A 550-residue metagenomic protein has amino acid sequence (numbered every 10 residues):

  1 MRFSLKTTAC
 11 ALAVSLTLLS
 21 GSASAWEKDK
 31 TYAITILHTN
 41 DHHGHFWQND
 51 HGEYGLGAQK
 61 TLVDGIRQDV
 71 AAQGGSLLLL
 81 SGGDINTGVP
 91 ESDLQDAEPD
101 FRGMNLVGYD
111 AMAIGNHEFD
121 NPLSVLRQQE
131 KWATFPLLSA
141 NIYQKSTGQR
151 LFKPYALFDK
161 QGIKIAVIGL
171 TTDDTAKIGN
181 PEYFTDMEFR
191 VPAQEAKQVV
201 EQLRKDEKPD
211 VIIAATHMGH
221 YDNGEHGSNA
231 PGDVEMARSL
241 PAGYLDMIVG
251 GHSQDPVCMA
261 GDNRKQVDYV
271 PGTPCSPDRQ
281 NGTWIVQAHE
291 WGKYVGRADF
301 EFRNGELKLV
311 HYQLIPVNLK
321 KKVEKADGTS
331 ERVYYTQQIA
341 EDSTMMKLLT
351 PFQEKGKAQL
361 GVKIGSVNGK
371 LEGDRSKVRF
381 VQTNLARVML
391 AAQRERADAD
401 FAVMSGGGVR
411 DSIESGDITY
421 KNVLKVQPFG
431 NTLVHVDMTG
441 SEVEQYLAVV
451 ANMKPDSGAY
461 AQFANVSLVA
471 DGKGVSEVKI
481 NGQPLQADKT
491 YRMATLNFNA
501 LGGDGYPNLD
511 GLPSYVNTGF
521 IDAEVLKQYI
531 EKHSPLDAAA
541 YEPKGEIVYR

Functional and structural regions predicted by a protein language model:
M1-A25: Gram-negative bacterial Sec-dependent N-terminal signal peptides
W26-N40, G44-W47, L78, N86-R190 (+3 more regions): Active-site-adjacent helix-turn-beta-strand microarchitecture at beta-sheet edges that either contains or buttresses
Y32-T35, H45-A58, T134-N141, K145-S146 (+6 more regions): Feature captures C-terminal
G52-G65, F101, N105, F189-A196: Short catalytic helix/loop segments, enriched in acidic residues and glycine and frequently bearing histidine
K60-L77, R204: Signal peptide-proximal N-terminal region of secreted/periplasmic/extracellular or secretory-lumen proteins
G74-S76, Y109, K208-P209, D398-A399: Short, high-confidence coil segments that cap the C-terminus of an alpha-helix and link into the following beta-strand
D174-G179, N223-G224, I413, G503-D504: Short acidic/His/Gly/Ser-rich catalytic and metal-binding motifs that mark active-site loops of diverse hydrolases
K357-Q382: Glycine-rich phosphate/diphosphate-binding loops and the adjacent beta-loop-alpha structural elements that coordinate
